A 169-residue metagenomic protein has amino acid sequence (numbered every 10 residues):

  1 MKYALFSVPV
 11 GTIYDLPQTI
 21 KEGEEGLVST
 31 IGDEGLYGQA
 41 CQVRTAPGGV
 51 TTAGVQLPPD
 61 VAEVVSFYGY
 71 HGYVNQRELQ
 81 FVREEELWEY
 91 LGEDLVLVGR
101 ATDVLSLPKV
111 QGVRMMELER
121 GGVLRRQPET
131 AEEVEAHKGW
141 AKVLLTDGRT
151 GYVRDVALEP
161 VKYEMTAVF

Functional and structural regions predicted by a protein language model:
M1-T30, L36-V96, R100-D103, L107-R114 (+1 more regions): Boundary regions of SH3-family modules and the immediately adjacent low-complexity/disordered segments in eukaryotic
E117: A short glycine-leucine-enriched loop at secondary-structure breakpoints that most characteristically corresponds
